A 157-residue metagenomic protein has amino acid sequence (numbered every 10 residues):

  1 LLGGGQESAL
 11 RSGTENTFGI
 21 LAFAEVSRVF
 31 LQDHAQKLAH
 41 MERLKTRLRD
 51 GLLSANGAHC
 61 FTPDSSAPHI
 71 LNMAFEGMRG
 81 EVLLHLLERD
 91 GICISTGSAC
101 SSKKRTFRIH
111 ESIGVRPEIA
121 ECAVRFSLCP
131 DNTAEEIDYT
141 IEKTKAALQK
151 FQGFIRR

Functional and structural regions predicted by a protein language model:
L1-R157: Pyridoxal 5′-phosphate
